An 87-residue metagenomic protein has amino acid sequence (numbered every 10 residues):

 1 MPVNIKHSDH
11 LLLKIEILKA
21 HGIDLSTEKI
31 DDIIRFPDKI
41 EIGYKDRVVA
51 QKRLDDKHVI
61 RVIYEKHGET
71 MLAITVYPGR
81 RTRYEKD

Functional and structural regions predicted by a protein language model:
M1-D87: Ribonuclease/tRNase effector modules and their secretory precursors
